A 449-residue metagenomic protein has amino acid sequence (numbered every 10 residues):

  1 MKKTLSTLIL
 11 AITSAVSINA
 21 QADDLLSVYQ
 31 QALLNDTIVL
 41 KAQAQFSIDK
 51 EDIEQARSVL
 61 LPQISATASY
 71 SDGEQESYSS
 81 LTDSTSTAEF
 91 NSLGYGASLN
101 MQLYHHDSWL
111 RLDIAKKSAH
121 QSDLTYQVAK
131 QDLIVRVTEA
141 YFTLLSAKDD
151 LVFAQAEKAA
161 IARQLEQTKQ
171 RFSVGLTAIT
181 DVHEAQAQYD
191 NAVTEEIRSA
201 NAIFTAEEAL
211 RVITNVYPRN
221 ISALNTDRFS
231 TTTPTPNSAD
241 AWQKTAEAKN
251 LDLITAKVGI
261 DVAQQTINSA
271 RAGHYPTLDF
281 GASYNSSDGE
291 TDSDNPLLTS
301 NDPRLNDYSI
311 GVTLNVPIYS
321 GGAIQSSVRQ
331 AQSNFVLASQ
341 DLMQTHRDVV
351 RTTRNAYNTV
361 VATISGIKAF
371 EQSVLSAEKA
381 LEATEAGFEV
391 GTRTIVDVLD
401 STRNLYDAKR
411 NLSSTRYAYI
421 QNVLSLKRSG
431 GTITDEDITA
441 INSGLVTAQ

Functional and structural regions predicted by a protein language model:
M1-A22: Gram-negative bacterial Sec-dependent N-terminal signal peptides
A20-S69, Q75, P218, L224-D261 (+3 more regions): Bacterial Sec-pathway N-terminal export signals of envelope proteins
S27, S92-G96, E139, E184 (+4 more regions): Transmembrane beta-barrel architecture of outer-membrane proteins
Q30-I38, S47-P62, G96-I114, L124-Q131 (+8 more regions): A glycine-/polar-enriched beta->alpha junction
K41-A56, A129, L133-V152, R163 (+5 more regions): Amphipathic alpha-helical coiled-coil segments
T67-M101, D227-T235, N268, G281-V316 (+2 more regions): Small/polar, glycine/serine/threonine/aspartate-rich low-complexity segments that form flexible
D132-E247, T359, T363, N404-L405 (+1 more regions): Periplasmic alpha-helical coiled-coil/stalk elements that build and connect Gram-negative outer-membrane
N411-Q449: Acidic, low-complexity, intrinsically disordered peripheral segments
